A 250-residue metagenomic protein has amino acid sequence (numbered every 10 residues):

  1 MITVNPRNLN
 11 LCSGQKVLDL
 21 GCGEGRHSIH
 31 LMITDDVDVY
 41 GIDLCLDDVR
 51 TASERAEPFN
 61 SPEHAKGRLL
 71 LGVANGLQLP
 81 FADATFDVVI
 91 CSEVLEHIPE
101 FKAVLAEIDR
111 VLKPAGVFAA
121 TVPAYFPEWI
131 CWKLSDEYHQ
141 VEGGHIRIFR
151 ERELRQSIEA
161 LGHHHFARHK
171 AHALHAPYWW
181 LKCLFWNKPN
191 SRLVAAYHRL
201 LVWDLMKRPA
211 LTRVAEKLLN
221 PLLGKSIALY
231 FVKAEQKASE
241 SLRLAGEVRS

Functional and structural regions predicted by a protein language model:
T3-C131, E153, L229-F231: Conserved SAM-binding loop
E57-F59, D136-H139, C183-N187: Short, hinge-like loop/turn segments at secondary-structure boundaries
G76, G144, F149, S226: A conserved catalytic-core signature of glycosyltransferases
P123-R147, Q156-S157: Short, glycine-/aromatic-enriched active-site segment of Class I SAM-dependent methyltransferases
K133, H175-L244, S250: A C-terminal cap/extension of S-adenosyl-L-methionine-dependent methyltransferases that defines the acceptor-substrate
S157-H163: A structural motif corresponding to the C-terminal end of an alpha-helix and its immediate exit/capping segment
H163-A173: Conserved S-adenosyl-L-methionine
